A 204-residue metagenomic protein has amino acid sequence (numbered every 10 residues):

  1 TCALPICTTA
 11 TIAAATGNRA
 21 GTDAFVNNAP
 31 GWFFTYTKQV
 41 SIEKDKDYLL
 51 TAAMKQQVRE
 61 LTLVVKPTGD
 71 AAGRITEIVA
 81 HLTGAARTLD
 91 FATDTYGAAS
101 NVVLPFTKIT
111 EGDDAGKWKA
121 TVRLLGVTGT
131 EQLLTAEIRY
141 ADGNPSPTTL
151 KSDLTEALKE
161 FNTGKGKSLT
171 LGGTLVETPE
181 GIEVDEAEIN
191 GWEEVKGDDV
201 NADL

Functional and structural regions predicted by a protein language model:
T1-I6, A10, A14, R74-E160 (+1 more regions): Tryptophan-paired
T1-Q57: Short, low-hydrophobicity acidic/polar segments
L4, M54, V122-L124, I138 (+3 more regions): Short beta-strand element of the conserved SAM-dependent methyltransferase core
D23-N27, L158-L175: Low-complexity, Pro/Ser/Thr- and charge-rich linker/hinge segments at domain boundaries
D47-L49, E60-T62, K117-K119: Intrinsic-disorder/low-complexity, polar/charged segments enriched in Ser/Thr/Lys/Arg/Asp/Glu/Gln
A53-T68: A short, Gly/Thr-enriched small/hydrophobic beta-strand-prone motif that recurs across taxa
D70-A72: N-terminal onset of structured domains
K167-L204: Hydrophobic, glycine-enriched assembly/anchoring segments
